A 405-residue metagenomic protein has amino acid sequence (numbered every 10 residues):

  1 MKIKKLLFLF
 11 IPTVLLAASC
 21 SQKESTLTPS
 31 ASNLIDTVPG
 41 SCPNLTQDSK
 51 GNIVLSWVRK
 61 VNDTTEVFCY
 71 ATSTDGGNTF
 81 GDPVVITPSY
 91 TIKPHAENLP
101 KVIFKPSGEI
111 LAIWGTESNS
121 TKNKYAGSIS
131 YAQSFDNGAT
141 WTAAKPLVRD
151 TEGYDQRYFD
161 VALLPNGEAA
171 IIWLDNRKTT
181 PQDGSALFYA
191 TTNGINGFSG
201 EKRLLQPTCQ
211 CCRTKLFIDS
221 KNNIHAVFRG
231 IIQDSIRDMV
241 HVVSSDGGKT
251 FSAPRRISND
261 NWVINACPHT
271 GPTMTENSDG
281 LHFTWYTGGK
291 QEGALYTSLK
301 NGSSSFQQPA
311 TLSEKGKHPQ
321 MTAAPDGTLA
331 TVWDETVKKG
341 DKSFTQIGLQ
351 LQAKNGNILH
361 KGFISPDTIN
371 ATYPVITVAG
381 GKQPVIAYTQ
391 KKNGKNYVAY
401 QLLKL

Functional and structural regions predicted by a protein language model:
M1-K5: Positively charged n-region of N-terminal signal peptides that target proteins for export
L6-V14: Sec-dependent N-terminal signal peptides
A17-S19: C-terminal motif of bacterial Sec signal peptides marking the signal peptidase cleavage site
S21-L405: Extracellular, repeat-based ectodomains that mediate carbohydrate processing or recognition
